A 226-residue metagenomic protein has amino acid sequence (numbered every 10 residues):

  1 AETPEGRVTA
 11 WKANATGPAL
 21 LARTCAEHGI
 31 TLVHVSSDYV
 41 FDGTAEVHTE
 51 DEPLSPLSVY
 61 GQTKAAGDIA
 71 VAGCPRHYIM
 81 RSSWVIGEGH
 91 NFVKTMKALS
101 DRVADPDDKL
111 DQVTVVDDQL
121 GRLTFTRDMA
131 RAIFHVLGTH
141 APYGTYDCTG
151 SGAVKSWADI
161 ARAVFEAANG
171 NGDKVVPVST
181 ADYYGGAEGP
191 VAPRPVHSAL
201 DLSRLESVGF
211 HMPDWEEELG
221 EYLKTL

Functional and structural regions predicted by a protein language model:
A1-A13, A26: NAD(P)H-binding glycine-rich loop region in Rossmannoid oxidoreductase-like domains and their noncatalytic homologs
W11-P18, T63-K64: Short alpha-helix in the Rossmann-fold core of NAD(P)-dependent oxidoreductases
P18-L21, D68, I133: Conserved internal alpha-helix within the Rossmann fold of NAD(P)-dependent oxidoreductases
A19-V59: Conserved Rossmann-fold NAD(P)-dependent oxidoreductase catalytic core, especially the SDR/UDP-sugar
S55-S83: Active-site Tyr-X1-5-Lys
A72-G121, T126-F134: NAD(P)-dependent short-chain dehydrogenase/reductase
A132, T139-P190: Mid/C-terminal beta-alpha module of Rossmann-like enzyme folds, strongest in SDR-family dehydrogenases/epimerases
P193-L226: C-terminal amphipathic/interface module of NAD(P)-dependent oxidoreductases and related NAD-binding regulators
